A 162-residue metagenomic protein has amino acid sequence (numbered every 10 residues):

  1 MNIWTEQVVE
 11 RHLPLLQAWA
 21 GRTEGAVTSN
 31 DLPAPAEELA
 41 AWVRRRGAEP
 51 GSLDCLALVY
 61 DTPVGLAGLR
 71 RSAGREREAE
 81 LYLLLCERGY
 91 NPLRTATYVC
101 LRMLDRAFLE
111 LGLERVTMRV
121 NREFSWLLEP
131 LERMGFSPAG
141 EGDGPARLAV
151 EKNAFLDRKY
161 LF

Functional and structural regions predicted by a protein language model:
M1-G21, D54, L58-F162: Acyl-donor (CoA/ACP) binding surface of acyl/acetyltransferases
E24-V43: Conserved GNAT-fold acetyl-CoA-binding loop/helix
V43-R44, L128: Short amphipathic alpha-helical segments and helix-helix/interface helices
R44-R45, R106: Short, flexible, glycine/charge-rich loop motifs used to bind or transfer phosphoryl groups or to couple energy/partner
R45-G51: Short loop/turn motifs at secondary-structure junctions and domain boundaries
